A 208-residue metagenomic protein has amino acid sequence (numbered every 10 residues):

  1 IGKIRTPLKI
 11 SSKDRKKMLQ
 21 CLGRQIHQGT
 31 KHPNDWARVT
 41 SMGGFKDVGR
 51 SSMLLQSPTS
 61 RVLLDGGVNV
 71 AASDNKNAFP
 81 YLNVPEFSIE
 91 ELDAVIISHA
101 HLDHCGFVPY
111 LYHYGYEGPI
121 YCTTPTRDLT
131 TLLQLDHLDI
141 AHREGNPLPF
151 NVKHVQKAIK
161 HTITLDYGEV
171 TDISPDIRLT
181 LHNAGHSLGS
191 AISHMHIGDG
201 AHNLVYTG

Functional and structural regions predicted by a protein language model:
G2-E90, T164-G208: Core dinuclear metal-dependent hydrolase active-site scaffold
F45-R50, S57-G118, C122-T126, L133-T162: Pre-active-site segment of Zn-dependent metallo-hydrolases
